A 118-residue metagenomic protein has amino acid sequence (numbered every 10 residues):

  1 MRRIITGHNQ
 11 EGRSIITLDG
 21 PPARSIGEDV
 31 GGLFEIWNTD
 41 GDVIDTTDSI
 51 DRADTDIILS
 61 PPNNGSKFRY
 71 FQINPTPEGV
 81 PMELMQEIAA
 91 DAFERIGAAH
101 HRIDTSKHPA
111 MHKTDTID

Functional and structural regions predicted by a protein language model:
M1-D118: Jelly-roll (double-stranded beta-helix
